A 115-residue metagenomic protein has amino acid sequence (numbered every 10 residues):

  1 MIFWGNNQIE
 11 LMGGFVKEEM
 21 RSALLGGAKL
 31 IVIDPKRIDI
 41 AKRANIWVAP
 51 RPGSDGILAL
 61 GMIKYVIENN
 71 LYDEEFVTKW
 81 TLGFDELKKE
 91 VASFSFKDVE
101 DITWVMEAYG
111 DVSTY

Functional and structural regions predicted by a protein language model:
M1-Y115: Cofactor-pocket helix-loop regions in the catalytic cores of large enzyme subunits
